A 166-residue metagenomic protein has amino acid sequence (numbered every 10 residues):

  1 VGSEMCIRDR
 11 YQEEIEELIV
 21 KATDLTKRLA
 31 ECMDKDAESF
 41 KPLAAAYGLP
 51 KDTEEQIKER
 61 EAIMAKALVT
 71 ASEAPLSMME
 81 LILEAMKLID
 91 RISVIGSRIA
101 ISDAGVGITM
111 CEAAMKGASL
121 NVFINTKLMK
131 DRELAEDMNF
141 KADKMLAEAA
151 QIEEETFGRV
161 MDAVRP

Functional and structural regions predicted by a protein language model:
V1-I7: Short, small-residue-biased leader/transition segments that mark boundaries at the very start of proteins
R8-A22, I57-M64, D131, M138: Disorder-to-helix initiation segments
R8-G48, M145, I152-E154: A structural-propensity feature for long, helix-poor, extended segments
L18, L25-C32, A67, A71-L81 (+5 more regions): Amphipathic alpha-helix face/heptad-repeat signature
D36, F40-T109, A113, N125: Amphipathic alpha-helical interface segments
A85-L88, A100-V160, P166: Preference for long, well-ordered alpha-helical segments
